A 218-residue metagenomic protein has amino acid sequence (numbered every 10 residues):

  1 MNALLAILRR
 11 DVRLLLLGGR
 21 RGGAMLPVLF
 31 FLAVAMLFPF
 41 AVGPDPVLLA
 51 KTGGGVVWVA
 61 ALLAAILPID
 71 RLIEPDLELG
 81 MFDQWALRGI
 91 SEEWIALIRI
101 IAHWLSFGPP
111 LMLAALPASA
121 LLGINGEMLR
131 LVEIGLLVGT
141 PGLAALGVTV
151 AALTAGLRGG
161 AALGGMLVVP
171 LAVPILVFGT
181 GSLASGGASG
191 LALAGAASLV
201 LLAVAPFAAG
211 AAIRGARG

Functional and structural regions predicted by a protein language model:
M1-P27: Aromatic- and glycine-rich beta-strand/loop motifs that create alpha-glucan
L5, I66-A86: Transmembrane helix boundary and interhelical loop/hinge segments in multi-pass membrane proteins
R20-G43, W58-L62, L167-F178, L199-A205: Hydrophobic alpha-helical transmembrane segments of multi-pass membrane transport/permease proteins
A33, L97-G123, G142: Hydrophobic alpha-helical transmembrane segments that constitute the membrane-spanning cores of multi-pass membrane
G53-I73: Long, hydrophobic alpha-helical segments
I90-W104, L131, G165-M166: Membrane-interface alpha-helices at helix entry/exit sites of multi-pass transporters
L137-V169, R214-G218: A structural motif at transmembrane helix-loop-helix junctions in multipass membrane proteins
L201-G218: Junction motif at the cytosolic side of a transmembrane helix
